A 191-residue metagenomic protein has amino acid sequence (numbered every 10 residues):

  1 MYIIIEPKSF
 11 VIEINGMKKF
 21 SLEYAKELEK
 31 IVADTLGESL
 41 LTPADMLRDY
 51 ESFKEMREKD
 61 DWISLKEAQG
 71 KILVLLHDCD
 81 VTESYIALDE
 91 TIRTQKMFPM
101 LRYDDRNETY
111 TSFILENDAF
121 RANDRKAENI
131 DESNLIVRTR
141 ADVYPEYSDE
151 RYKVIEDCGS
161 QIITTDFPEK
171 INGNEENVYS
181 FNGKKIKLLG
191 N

Functional and structural regions predicted by a protein language model:
M1-N191: Catalytic cores of phosphodiester-bond hydrolases, prominently lipid phosphodiesterases
